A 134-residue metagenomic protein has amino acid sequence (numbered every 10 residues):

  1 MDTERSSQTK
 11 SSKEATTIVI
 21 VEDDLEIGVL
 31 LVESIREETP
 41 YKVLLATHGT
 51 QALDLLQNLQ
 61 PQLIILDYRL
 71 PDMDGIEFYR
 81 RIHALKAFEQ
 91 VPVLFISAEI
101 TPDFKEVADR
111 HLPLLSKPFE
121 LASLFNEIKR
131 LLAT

Functional and structural regions predicted by a protein language model:
M1-V19, E120-T134: Non-catalytic signal-transmission and effector/linker regions of two-component phosphorelay proteins
E22: Conserved acidic carboxylate
L25-L44: Two-component/phosphorelay signaling modules centered on CheY-like receiver
L45-L63: Acidic, metal-coordinating helix/loop segments flanking the phosphotransfer/catalytic sites of two-component signaling
H48, D74-R80: Acidic catalytic/metal-coordinating carboxylates
D67: Active-site residues of response regulator receiver
P71, E89: The feature encodes the CheY-like receiver
E77, E99-S116, N126: Alpha4 helix (beta4-alpha4-beta5 surface) of REC/receiver domains from two-component response regulators
